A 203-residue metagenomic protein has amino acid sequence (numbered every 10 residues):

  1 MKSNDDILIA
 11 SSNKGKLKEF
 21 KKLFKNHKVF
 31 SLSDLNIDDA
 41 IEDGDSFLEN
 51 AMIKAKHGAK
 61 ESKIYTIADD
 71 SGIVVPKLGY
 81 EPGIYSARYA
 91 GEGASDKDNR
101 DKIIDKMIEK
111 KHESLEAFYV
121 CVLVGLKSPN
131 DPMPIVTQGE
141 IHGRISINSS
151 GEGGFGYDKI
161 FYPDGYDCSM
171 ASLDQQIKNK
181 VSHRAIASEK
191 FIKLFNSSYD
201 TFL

Functional and structural regions predicted by a protein language model:
K2-L8, G15-L203: Anionic-ligand binding patches
